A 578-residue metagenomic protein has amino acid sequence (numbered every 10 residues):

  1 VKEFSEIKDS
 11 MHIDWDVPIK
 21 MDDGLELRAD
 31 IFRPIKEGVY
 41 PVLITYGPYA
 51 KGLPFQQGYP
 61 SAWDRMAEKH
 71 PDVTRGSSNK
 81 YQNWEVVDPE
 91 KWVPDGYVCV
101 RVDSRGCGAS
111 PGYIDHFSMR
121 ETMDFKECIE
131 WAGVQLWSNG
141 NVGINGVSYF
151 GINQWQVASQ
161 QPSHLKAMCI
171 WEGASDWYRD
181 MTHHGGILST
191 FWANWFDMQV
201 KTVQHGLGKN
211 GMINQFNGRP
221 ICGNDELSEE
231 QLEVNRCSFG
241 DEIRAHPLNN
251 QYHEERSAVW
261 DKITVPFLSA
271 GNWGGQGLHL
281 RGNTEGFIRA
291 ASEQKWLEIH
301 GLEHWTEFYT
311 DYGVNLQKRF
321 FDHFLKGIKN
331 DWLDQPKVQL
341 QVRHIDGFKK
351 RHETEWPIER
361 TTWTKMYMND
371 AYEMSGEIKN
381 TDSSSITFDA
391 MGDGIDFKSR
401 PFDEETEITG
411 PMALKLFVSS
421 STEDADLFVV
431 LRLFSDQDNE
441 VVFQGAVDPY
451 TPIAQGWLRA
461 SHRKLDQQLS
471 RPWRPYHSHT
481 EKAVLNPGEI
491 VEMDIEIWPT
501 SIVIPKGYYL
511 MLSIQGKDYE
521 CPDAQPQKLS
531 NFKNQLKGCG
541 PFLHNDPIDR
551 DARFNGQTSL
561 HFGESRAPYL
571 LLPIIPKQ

Functional and structural regions predicted by a protein language model:
K2-G38, V42, K398, F402-E404 (+1 more regions): N-terminal cap/lid segment of alpha/beta-hydrolase-fold proteins
F4, G76, G313-N315, L325-Q578: Glycine/threonine-rich phosphate-binding loop and adjacent beta-strand/alpha-helix elements that clamp
G52-Q56, P60-S78, Q82-P89, P94 (+1 more regions): Accessory cap/linker subdomain of secreted extracellular hydrolases
N83-W84, P94, H116-L136: Alpha/beta-hydrolase active-site loop
P89, V93-A109: Conserved alpha/beta-hydrolase
L136-Y149: Alpha/beta-hydrolase fold nucleophile elbow
G151-P162, L416: Short glycine-enriched nucleophile-adjacent loop and the immediately C-terminal alpha-helix near the catalytic center
S269-G271: Short beta-strand/loop motif that positions the catalytic acidic residue of the alpha/beta-hydrolase fold
